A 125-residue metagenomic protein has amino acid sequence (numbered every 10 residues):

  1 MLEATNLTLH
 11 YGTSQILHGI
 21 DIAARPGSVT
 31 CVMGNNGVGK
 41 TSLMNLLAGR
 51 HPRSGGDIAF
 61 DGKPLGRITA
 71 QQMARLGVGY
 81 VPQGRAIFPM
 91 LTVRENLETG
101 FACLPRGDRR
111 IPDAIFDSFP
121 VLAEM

Functional and structural regions predicted by a protein language model:
G12, T30, P52, A70 (+2 more regions): ABC-type ATPase nucleotide-binding domains, specifically the catalytic core motifs of the NBD
C31, Q72-R85, I115: ABC nucleotide-binding domain signature
M33-N35: The feature captures the beta-strand-to-loop junction immediately N-terminal to the Walker
A48: Helix-to-loop junction immediately C-terminal to a conserved catalytic motif
G56-P64, L76, D108-D117: Conserved ABC transporter NBD signature motif
Y80, R85-R94, L122-A123: Conserved catalytic motifs of ABC-family nucleotide-binding domains
